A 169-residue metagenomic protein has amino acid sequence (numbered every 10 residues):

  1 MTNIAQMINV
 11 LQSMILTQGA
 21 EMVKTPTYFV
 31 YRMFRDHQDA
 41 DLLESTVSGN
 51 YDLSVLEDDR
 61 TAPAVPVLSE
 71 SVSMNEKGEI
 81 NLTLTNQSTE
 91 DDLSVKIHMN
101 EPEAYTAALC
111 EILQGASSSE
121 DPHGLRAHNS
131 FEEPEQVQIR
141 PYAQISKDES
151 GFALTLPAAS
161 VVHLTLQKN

Functional and structural regions predicted by a protein language model:
M1-E70, E76-E79: Aromatic/acidic polysaccharide-binding cleft in carbohydrate-active enzymes
T2, Y31, L82, C110 (+1 more regions): Conserved, mostly hydrophobic/aromatic
G49-Y51, V55-V65, T85-N169: C-terminal beta-sandwich/jelly-roll accessory domains of carbohydrate-active enzymes
S73-M74, T155: Well-ordered beta-strand positions
M74-N75, K147: Generic beta-strand structural signal
